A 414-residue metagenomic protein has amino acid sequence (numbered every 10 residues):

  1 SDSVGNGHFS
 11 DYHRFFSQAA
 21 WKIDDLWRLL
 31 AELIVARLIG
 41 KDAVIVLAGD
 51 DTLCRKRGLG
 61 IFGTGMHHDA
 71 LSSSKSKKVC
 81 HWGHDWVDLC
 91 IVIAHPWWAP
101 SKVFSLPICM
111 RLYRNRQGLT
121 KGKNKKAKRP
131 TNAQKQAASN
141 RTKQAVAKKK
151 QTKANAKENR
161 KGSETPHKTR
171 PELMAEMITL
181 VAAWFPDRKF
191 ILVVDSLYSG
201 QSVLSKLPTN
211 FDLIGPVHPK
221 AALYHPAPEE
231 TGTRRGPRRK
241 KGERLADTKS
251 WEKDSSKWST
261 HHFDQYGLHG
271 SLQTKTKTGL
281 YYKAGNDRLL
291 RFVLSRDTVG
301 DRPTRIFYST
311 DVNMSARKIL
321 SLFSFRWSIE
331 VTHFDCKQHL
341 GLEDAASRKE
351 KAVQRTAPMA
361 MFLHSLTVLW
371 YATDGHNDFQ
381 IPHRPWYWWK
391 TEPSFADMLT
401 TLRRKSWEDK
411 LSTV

Functional and structural regions predicted by a protein language model:
S1, F15, A19-I23, K78-V79 (+2 more regions): Short secondary-structure transition/capping motifs
S1, F9-F16, L47-T52, H67 (+6 more regions): Long, contiguous hydrophobic alpha-helical segments, chiefly transmembrane helices and signal peptides
S1-D69, T179-L180, D187, G232-T233 (+3 more regions): Electropositive nucleic-acid engagement tracts
S17-A137, T276-T278: Active-site-proximal, Lys/Arg-enriched surface segment that forms a nucleic-acid-binding/basic interface patch
G60-I61, W98-V414: Single, function-defining residue in the core of a domain
